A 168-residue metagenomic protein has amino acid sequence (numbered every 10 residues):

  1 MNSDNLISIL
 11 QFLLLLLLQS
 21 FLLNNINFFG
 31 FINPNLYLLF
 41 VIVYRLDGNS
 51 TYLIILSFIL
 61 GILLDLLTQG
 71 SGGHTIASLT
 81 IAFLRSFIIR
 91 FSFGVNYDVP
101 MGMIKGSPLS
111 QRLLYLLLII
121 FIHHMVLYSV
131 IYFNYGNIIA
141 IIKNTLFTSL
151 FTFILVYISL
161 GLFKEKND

Functional and structural regions predicted by a protein language model:
M1-D168: Terminal, non-globular segments
